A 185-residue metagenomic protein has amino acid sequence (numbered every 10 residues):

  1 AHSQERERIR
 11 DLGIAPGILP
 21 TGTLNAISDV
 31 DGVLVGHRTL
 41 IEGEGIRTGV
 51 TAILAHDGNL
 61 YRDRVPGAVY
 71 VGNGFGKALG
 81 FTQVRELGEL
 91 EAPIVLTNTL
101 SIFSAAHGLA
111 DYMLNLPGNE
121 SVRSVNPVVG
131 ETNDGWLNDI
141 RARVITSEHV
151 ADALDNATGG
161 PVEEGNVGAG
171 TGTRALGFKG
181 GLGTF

Functional and structural regions predicted by a protein language model:
S3-F185: Alpha/propeptide regions of enzymes that mature by internal proteolysis
